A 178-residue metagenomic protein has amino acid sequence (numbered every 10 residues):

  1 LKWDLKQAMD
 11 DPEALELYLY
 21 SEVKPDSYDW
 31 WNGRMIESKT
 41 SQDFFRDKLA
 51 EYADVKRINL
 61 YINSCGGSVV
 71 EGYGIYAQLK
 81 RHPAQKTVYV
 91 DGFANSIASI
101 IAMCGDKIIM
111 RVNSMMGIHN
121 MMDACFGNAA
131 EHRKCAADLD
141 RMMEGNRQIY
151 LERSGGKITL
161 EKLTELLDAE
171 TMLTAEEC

Functional and structural regions predicted by a protein language model:
L1-F93, I97-E177: Terminal-region recognition feature
